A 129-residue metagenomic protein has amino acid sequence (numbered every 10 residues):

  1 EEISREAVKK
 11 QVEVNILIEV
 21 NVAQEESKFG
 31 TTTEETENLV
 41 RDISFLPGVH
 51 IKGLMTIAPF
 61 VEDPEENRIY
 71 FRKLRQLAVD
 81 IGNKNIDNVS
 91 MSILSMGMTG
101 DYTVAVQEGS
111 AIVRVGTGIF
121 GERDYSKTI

Functional and structural regions predicted by a protein language model:
E1-G100, V106-E108, F120-E122: Conserved alpha/beta-domain cores
G109-A111, G116: Active-site-proximal glycine-rich helix-loop-beta segment
S126-I129: Active-site loop ensemble at the mouth of alpha/beta enzyme cores that anchors a bound cofactor
